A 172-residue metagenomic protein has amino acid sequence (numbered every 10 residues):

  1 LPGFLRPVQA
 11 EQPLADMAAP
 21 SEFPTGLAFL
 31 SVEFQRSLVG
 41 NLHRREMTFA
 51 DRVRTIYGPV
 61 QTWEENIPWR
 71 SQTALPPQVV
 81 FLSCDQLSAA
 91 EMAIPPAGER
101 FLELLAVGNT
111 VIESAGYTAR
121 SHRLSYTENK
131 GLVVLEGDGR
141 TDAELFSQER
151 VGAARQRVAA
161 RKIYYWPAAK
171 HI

Functional and structural regions predicted by a protein language model:
L1-I172: Mature-chain termini and adjacent capping regions
